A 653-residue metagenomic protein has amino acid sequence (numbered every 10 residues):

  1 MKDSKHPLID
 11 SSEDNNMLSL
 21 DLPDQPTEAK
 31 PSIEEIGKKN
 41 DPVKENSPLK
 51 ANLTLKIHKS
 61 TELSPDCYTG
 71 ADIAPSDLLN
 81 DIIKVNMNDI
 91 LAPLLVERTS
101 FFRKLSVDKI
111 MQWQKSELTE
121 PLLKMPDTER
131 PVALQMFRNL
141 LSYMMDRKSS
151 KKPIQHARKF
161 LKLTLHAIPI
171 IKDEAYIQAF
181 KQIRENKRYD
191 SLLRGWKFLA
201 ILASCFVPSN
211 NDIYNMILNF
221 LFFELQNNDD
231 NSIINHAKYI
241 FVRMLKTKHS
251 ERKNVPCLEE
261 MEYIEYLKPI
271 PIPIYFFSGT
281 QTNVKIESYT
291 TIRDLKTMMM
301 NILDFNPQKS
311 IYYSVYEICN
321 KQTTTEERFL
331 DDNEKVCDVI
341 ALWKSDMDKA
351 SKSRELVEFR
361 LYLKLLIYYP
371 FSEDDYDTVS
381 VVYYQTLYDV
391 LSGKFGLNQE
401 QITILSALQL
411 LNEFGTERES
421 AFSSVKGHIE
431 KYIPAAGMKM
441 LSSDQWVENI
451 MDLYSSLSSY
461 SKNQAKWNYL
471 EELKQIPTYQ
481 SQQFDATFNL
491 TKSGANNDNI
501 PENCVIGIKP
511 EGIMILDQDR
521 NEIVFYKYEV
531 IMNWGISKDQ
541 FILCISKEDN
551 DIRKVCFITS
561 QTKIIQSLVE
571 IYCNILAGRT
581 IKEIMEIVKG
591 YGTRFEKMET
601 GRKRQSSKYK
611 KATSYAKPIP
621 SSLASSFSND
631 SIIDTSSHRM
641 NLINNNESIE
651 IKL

Functional and structural regions predicted by a protein language model:
M1, L20-L22, A179, G195 (+16 more regions): Structural signal for hydrophobic/aromatic residues that build the beta-strand cores of folded beta-sheet domains
K2-I168, K172, A237-S278, T291-R293 (+4 more regions): Long, low-complexity, serine/proline/glycine-rich intrinsically disordered regulatory regions that flank/link signaling
S142, D146, K181, E185 (+3 more regions): Positions within ordered alpha-helical repeat solenoids
D173-I177, L193-R194, S209-N219: Short sequence/structural elements of tandem HEAT/ARM alpha-solenoid repeats
N228, R243-T282, L408-L653: N-terminal recruitment modules of adaptor/scaffold proteins
S288-N306: Short amphipathic, charge-patterned alpha-helical segments
I302-T323, F541-L543: Short loop-to-beta-strand transition segments
C319-L356: Eukaryotic mixed-charge, acidic/polar low-complexity intrinsically disordered regions
